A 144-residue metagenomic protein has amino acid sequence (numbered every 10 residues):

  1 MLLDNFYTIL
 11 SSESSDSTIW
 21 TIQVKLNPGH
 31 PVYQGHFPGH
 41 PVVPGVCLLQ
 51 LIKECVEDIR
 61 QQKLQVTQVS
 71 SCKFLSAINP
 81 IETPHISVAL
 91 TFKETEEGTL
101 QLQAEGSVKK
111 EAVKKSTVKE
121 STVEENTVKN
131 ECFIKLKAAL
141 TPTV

Functional and structural regions predicted by a protein language model:
L2-E13, N79, T83-I86, L102: Terminal leader/tail segments of proteins
L2-V43: Catalytic strand-loop segment that frames the active site of acyl-thioester-processing enzymes
S12, A77, K93-T95: Residue-level recognition of beta-strand microenvironments
S12, V69-C72, S121: Generic beta-strand hydrophobic packing signal
Q23-K25, K73, A139-T141: Generic structural detector for well-ordered beta-strands
C47-L51: Short amphipathic alpha-helical face segments that pack within enzyme cores and frequently flank/anchor catalytic
K53-T91, E131-A138: Hydrophobic beta-strand-centered segment that forms part of the acyl-chain substrate-binding groove
T91-V144: HotDog/MaoC-like acyl-thioester-processing domains
